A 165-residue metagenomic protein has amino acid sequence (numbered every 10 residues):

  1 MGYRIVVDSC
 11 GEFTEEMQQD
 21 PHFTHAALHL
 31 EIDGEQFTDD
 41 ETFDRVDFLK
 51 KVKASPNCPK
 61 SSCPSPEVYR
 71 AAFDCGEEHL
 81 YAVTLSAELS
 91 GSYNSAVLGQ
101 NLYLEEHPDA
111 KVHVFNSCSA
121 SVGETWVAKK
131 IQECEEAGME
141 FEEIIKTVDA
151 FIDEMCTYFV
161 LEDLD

Functional and structural regions predicted by a protein language model:
M1-G2, D20-F23, H107-K111: A short helix-to-beta-strand connector/capping loop
R4-V68: N-terminal glycine-rich anion-binding loop in soluble enzyme alpha/beta folds
R70-L80: Glycine-rich phosphate/diphosphate-binding loops that line cofactor/substrate pockets in enzymes
H79-S86, H113-N116, K130: Short glycine-rich or small-residue beta-strand-to-loop segments that form or flank ligand, phosphate, metal/Fe-S
L85-E106, W126-A128: Short Gly/Thr/Asp-enriched flexible loops that form oxyanion-binding sites at enzyme active sites
Q100-S121, A137-I145: Short, acidic/small-residue loops that bind anionic groups at enzyme active sites
P108-D109, G123-E133: Acidic/polar active-site rim loop that often engages polyanionic ligands
E133-D165: Internal, active-site/partner-interface "lid" segment
